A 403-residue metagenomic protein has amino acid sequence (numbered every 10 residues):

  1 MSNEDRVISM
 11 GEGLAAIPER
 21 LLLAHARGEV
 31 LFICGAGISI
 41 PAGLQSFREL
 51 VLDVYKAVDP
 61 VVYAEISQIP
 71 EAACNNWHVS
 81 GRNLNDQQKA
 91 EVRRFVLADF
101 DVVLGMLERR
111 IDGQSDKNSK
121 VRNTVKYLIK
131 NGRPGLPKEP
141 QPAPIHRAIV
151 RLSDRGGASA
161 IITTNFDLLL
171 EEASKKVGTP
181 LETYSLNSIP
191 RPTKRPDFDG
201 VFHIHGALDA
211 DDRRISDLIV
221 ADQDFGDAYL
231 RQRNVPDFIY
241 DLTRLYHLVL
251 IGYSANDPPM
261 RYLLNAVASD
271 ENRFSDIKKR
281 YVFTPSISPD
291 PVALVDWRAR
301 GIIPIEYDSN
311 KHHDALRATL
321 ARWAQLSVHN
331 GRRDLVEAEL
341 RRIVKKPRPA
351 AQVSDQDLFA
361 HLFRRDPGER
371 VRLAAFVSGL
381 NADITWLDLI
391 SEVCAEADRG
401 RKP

Functional and structural regions predicted by a protein language model:
M1-F32, I38-A42, F47, L52-I69 (+7 more regions): SIR2/sirtuin-family catalytic core signature
R6-G13, P134-Q141, Q223-R231: Short, flexible loop segments at the rims of nucleotide/cofactor-binding pockets, characterized by
L22, Q141-P142, R214, Q232: Short, flexible segments with low predicted structural confidence
C34-A36, H205-G206: Short loop/turn segments at strand-loop or loop-helix junctions that form parts of catalytic or ligand-binding pockets
D101-L104, D112-G113, K117-D209: Active-site-adjacent alpha/beta core region of enzyme catalytic domains
I145, N187, V220-D237, L263-N265: Active-site glycine-rich loop that binds ribose-phosphate moieties when present
A148, D217-L218, N272-R273: A short alpha-helix capping/helix-coil boundary motif
D212-D217, A221: A structural motif
